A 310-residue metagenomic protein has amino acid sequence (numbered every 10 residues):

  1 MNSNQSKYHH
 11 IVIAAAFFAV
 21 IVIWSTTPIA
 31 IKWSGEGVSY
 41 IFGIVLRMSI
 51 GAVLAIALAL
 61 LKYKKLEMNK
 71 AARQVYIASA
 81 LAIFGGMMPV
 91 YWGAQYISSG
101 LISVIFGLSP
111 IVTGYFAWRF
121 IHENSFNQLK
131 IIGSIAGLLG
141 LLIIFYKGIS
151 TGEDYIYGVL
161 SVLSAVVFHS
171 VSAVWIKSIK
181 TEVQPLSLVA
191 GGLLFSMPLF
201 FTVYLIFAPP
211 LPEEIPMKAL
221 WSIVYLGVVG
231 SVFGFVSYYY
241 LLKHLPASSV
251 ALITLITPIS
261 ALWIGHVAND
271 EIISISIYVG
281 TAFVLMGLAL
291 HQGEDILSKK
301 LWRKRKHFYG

Functional and structural regions predicted by a protein language model:
M1-F42, W92, G152-S178, I264 (+1 more regions): Glycine-/small-residue-enriched transmembrane alpha-helix faces in small-molecule transporters and effluxers
N2-Y8, L46-S49, A219, L255-G310: C-terminal-most transmembrane helix of multi-pass membrane proteins
N4, T26, A30-W33, G37 (+5 more regions): Membrane-interface helix-cap regions at the ends of transmembrane helices in multi-pass membrane proteins
I23, T27-P28, I56-F106, L141-I143 (+1 more regions): Specific transmembrane alpha-helical segments of multi-pass solute transporters/efflux pumps, especially DMT/EamA
G35-G85, L108-A117, F168-S172, V189-A208 (+3 more regions): Transmembrane alpha-helices of multi-pass small-molecule transport proteins
I44-L46, I83, M87, I102-L108 (+2 more regions): Helix-helix packing/entry segments at the starts of transmembrane helices
A55, P110, F116, Q128-K147 (+3 more regions): Hydrophobic transmembrane alpha-helices of multi-pass small-molecule transport proteins
A55, T113-Y115, F120, S150-A208 (+2 more regions): Transmembrane alpha-helical segments that form core, pore/gating elements of small-molecule transporters/exporters
